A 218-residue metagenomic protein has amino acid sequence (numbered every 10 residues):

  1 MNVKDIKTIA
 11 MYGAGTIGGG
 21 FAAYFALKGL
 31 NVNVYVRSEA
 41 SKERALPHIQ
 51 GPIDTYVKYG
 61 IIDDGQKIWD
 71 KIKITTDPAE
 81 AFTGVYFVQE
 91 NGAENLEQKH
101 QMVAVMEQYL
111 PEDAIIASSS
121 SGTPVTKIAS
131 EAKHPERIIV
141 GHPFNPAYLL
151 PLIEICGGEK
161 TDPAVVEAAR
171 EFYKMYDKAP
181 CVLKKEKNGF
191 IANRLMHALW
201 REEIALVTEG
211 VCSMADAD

Functional and structural regions predicted by a protein language model:
M1-P52, Y109: NAD(P)+-binding Rossmann beta1-loop-alpha1 motif at the extreme N-terminus of oxidoreductases
Y12, Y35, T75, N91 (+3 more regions): Structural motif
K28-L30, H134, I155-E186, H197-D218: Internal alpha-helical scaffold of NAD(P)-dependent oxidoreductase catalytic cores
N33-V85, E97: Conserved N-terminal Rossmann-fold NAD(P) cofactor-binding segment
T83-G84, V88, E112: Alpha-helix C-terminal capping/helix-to-coil transition sites in glycosyltransferase folds
G92-L152: Rossmann-like NAD(P)(H) cofactor-binding subdomain of soluble oxidoreductases
